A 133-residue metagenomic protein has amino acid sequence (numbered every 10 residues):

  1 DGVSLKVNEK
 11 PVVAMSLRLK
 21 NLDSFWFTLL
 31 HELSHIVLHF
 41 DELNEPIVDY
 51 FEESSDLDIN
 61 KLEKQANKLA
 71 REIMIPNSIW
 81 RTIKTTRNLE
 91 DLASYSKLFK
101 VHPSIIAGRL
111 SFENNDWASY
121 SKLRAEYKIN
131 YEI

Functional and structural regions predicted by a protein language model:
D1-I133: Active-site hotspot residues in diverse enzymes, especially metal/ion-binding acidic/histidine motifs
